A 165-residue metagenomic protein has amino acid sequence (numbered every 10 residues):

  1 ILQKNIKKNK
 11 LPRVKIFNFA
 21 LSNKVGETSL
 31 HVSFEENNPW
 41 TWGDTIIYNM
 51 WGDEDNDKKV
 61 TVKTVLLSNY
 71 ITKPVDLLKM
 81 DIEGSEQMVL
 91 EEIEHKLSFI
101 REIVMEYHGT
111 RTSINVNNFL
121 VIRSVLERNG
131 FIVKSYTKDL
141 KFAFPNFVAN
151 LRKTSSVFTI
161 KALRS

Functional and structural regions predicted by a protein language model:
L2-Q3: Conserved SAM-binding loop
I6: Conserved hydrophobic residues forming the short capping helix/wall of the S-adenosyl-L-methionine
P12, F17-N69: Glycine-rich adenosyl-binding loop in Rossmann-like folds that engage adenosine-containing cofactors
S68-S165: Conserved acidic-Pro-Pro-aromatic motif
